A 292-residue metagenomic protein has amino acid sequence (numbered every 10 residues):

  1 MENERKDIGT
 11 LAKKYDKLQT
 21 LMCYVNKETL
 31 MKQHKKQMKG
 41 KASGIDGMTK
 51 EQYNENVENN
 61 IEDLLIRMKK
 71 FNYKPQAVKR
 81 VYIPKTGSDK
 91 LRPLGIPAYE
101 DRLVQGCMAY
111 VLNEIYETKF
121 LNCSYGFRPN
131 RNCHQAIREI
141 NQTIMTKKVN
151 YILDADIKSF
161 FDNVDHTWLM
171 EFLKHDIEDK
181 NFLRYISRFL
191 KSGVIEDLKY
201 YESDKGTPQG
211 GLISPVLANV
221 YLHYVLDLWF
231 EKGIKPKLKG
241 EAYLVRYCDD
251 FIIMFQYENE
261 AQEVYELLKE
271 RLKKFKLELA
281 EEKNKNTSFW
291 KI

Functional and structural regions predicted by a protein language model:
M1-E58, E62: Non-catalytic, polymerase-adjacent accessory regions of viral genome-replication enzymes
R67-M68, N72-Y82, K90, K119-R131 (+1 more regions): Conserved polymerase palm-domain catalytic core
P84-D89, L112: Residues forming anionic-ligand binding surfaces in small-molecule and nucleic-acid pockets of primarily soluble enzymes
P93-A98: Conserved phosphate-binding loops in nucleotide/dinucleotide-binding enzymes
D101: Short loop/hinge segments at the start of secondary-structure elements
Q105: "…together with the soluble PPM/PP2C metallo-phosphatase catalytic core" -> "…together with the soluble PPM/PP2C
M108: Nucleotide/phosphate-binding loop and acidic/charged catalytic motifs in nucleotide-binding or -utilizing enzymes
L112-T118: Glycine-rich phosphate-binding segment of PLP-dependent enzymes
